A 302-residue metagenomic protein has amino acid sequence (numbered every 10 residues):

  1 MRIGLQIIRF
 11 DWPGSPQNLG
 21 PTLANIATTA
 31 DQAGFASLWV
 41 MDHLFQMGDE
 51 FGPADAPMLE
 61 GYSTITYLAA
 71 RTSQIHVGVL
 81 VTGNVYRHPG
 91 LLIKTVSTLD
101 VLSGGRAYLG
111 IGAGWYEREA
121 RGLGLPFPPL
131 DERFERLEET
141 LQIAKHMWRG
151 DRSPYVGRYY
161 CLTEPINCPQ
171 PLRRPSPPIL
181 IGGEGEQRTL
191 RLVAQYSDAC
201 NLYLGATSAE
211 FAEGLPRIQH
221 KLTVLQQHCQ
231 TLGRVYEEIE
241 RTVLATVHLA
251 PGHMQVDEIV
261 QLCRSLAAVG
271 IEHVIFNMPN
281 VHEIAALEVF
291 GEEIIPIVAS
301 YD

Functional and structural regions predicted by a protein language model:
M1-R71, P177, A212, N277 (+3 more regions): N-terminal beta1-alpha1-beta2 module of alpha/beta enzyme domains
R2-P21, T82-P154, Y203-L204, E210: Flexible, glycine-rich active-site loops centered on histidine and acidic residues that chelate a metal or position
I3-I7, L38-V40, H76-V79, A107-I111 (+4 more regions): Hydrophobic faces of well-ordered beta-strands that scaffold small-molecule active sites in alpha/beta enzyme cores
I7, D31, A36, D131-R173 (+1 more regions): An alpha-helical appendage that flanks or caps ligand/catalytic pockets
I7-P21, L80-G90, D131, R174-G185 (+2 more regions): Active-site mouth loops of central-metabolism enzymes
Q17-A30, L92-T95, G183-Q195, H253-L266: Short, acidic/polar
D31-Q32, I65-Q74, V96, D100-R106 (+3 more regions): Acidic (Asp/Glu)-rich catalytic clusters
F45-F51, E119-P128, R173-P175: Short glycine/proline- and charge-enriched loop/turn segments that cap or connect secondary-structure elements
